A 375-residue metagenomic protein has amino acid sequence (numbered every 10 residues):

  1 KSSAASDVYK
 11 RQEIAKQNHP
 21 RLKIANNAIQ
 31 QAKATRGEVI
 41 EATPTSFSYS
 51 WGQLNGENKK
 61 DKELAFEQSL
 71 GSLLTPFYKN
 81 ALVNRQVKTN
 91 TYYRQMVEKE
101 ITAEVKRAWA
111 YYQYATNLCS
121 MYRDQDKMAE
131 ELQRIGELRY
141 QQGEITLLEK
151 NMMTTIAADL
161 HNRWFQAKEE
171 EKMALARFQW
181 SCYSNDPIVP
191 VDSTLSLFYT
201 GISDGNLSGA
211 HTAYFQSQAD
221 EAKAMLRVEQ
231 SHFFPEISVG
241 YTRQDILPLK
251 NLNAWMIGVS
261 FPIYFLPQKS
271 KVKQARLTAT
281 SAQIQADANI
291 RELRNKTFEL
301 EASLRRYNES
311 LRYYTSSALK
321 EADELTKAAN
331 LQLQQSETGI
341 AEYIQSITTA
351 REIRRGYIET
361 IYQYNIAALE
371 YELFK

Functional and structural regions predicted by a protein language model:
K1-A5, Y9: Single conserved hydrophobic/aromatic residue that forms the stacking wall/gate of nucleotide- or nucleobase-binding
E13-S72, N206-K273, L277-I284, N295 (+1 more regions): A small-residue-enriched
Q17-H19, Q142, Q335: Charged, alpha-helical scaffolding/interaction elements associated with membrane systems
I24-V39, N90, V97, I101-D124 (+6 more regions): Amphipathic alpha-helical coiled-coil segments
N58-K59, N162-F165, E169, P248-N251 (+2 more regions): Outer-membrane beta-barrel domain signature
F66, S72-V97, I101: A broadly used, surface-exposed interaction patch
N84, L147-A158, I340-T348: Short, charged, amphipathic alpha-helical segments
E100-A213, L300-S303, Y307: Periplasmic alpha-helical coiled-coil/stalk elements that build and connect Gram-negative outer-membrane
